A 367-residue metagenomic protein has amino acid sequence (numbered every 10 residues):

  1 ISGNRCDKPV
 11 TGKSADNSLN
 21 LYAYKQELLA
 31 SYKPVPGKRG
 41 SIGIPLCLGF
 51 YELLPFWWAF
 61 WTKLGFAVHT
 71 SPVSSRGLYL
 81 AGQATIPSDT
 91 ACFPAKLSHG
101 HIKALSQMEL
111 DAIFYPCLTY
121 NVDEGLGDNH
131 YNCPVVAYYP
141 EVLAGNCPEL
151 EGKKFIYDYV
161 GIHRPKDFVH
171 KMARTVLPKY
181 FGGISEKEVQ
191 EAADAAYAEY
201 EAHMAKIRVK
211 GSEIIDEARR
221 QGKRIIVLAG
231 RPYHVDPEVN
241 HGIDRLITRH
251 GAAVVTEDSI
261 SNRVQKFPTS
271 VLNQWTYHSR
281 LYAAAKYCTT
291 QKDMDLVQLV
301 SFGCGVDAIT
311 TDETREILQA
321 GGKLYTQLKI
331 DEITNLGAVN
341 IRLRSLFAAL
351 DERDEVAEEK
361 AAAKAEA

Functional and structural regions predicted by a protein language model:
I1-A367: An N-terminal assembly and electron-transfer interface module characteristic of large anaerobic redox and radical
